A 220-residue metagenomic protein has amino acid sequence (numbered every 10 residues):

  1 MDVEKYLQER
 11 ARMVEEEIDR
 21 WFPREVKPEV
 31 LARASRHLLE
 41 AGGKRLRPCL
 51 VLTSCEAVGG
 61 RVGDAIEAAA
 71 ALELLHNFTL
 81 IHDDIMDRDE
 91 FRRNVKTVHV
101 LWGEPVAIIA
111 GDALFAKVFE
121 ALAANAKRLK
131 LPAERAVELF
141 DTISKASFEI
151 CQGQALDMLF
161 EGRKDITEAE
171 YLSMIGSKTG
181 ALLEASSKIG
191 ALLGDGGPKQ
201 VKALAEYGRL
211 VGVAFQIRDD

Functional and structural regions predicted by a protein language model:
M1-F22: N-terminal amphipathic/basic leader segments beginning at the initiator methionine
D19-D220: Mg2+-dependent prenyl diphosphate-binding active-site environment of isoprenoid biosynthetic enzymes
